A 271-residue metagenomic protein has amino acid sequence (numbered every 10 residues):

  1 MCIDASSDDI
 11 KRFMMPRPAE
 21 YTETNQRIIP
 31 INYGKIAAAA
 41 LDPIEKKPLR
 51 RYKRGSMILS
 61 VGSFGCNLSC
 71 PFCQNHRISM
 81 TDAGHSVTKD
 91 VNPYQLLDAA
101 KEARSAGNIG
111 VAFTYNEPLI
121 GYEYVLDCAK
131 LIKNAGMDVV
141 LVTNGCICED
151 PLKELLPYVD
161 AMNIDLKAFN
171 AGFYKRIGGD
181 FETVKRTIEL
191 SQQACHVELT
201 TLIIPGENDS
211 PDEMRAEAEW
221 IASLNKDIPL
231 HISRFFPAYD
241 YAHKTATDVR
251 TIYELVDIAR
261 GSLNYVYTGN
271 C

Functional and structural regions predicted by a protein language model:
M1-G62, H76-M80: N-terminal [4Fe-4S]-dependent radical SAM core
M15-P16, Q26, Y33, A38 (+7 more regions): Generic secondary-structure boundary/loop-capping signal
E23-T24, C66, I204, F235: Generic structural motif
R27-I28, L68-C70, G121-Y122: Short active-site-adjacent helix-start/loop capping segments
R54, K89, D180, D248 (+1 more regions): Short, conserved glycine- and acidic-residue-centered signature motifs in active-site or ligand-binding loops
R54-F64, L68-A103: Glycine-rich active-site/cofactor-binding loop and its immediate structural neighborhood
P93-T247, L255: Conserved AdoMet/S-adenosylmethionine-binding subsite of the radical SAM
F236, A246-C271: A C-terminal junction/extension of Radical SAM enzymes
